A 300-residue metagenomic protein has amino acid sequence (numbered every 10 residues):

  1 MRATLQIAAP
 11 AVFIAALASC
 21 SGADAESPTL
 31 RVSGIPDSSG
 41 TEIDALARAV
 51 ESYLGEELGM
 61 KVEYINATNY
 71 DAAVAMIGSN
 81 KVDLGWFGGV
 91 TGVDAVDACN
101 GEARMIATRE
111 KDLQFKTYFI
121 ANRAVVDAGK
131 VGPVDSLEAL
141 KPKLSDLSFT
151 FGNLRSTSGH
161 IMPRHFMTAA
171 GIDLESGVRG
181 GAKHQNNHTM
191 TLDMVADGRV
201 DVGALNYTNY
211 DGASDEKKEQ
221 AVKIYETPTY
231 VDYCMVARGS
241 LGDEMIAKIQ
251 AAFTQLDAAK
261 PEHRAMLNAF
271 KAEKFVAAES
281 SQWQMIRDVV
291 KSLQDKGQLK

Functional and structural regions predicted by a protein language model:
L17-S19: C-terminal motif of bacterial Sec signal peptides marking the signal peptidase cleavage site
S21-A23: Bacterial signal peptide processing site
S27-A47: Extracytoplasmic "Venus flytrap"
I35-P36, R109-Y118, D215-F253, D257 (+2 more regions): Periplasmic-binding protein-like
G55-N66, K81, D146-S148, A170-H184 (+2 more regions): A local structural motif
Y64-A75, G88-V90, L174-D193, T229-V231: Short helix-initiation/N-cap motifs at beta->coil->alpha
W86-N100, T168-A169, D193-Q220, T229: A ligand-binding cleft/hinge motif common to bilobed small-molecule-binding domains
T108-H160, R164-A170: A conserved helix-loop-strand patch within extracytoplasmic ligand-binding domains of the periplasmic binding
